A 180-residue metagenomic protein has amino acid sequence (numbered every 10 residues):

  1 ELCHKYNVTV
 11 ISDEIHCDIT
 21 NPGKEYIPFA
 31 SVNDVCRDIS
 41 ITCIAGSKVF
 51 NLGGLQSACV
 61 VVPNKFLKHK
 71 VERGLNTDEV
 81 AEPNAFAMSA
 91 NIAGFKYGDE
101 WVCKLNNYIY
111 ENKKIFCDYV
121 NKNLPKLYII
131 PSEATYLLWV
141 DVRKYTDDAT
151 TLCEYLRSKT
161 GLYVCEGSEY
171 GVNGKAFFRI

Functional and structural regions predicted by a protein language model:
E1-Y6, H16-L52: Active-site pre-lysine segment of PLP-dependent enzymes
H4, N121, R157-S158: Anion (oxyanion) recognition and catalysis
D13: Glycine-centered flexible beta-alpha turn that most often forms the glycine-rich phosphate-binding loop
D34, D38-Y110, C117-Y119: Conserved core segment of the aminotransferase class I/II
A85, I92, Y108-C117, Y128-V142 (+1 more regions): Conserved glycine-rich beta-strand-loop-beta hairpin in the small C-terminal domain of fold type I
L127-Y128, V140-R179: Conserved C-terminal alpha-helix-loop-beta "cap" of PLP-dependent enzymes that closes/shapes the active-site mouth
